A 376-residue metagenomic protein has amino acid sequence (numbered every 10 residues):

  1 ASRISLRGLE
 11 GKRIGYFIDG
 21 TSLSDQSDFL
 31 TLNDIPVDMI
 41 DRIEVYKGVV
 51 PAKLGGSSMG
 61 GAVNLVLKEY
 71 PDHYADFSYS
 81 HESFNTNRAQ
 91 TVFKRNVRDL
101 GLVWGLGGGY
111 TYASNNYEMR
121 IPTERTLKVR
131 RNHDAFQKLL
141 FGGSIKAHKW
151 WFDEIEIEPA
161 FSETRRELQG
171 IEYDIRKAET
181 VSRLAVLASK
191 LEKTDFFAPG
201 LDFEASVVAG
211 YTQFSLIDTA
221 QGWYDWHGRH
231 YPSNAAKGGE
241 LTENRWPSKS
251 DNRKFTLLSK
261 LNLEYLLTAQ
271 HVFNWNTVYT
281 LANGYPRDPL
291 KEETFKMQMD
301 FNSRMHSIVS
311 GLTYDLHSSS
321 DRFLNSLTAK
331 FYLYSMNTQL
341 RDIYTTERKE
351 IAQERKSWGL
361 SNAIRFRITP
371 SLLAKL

Functional and structural regions predicted by a protein language model:
A1-T21: Extracytoplasmic beta-strand/coil segments of soluble accessory domains associated with Gram-negative outer-membrane
S2, K12-I14, M39-D41, M59-G61 (+1 more regions): Envelope-exposed proteins and targeting segments
R13, S24, V49-K53, A113: Short beta-strands and strand-coil junctions in structured, solvent-facing domains, enriched
T21-G48: Short acidic/polar hinge/loop motifs at secondary-structure boundaries that mediate gating or recognition
I43-V45, V63-L65, I145: Non-catalytic regulatory/gating segments with a bias toward low-complexity or hydrophobic composition
A52, A62, K68-N96, G108 (+1 more regions): Short strand-turn segments of transmembrane beta-barrel domains in outer membranes, especially the first one or two
D72, V97-A178: Periplasmic-side early beta-strands and strand-to-turn transitions of outer-membrane beta-barrels
H148-E163, S182-L376: Face-selective signature of the C-terminal outer-membrane beta-barrel domain
